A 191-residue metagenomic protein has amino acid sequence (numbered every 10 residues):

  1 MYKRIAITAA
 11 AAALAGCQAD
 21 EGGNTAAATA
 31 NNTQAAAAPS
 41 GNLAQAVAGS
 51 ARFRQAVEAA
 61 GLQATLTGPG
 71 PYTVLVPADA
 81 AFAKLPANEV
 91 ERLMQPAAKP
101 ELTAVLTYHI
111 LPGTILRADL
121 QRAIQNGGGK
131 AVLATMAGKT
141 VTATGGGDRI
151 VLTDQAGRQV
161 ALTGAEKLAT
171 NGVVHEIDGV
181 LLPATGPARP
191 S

Functional and structural regions predicted by a protein language model:
Y2-I7, C17-S191: Mature, structured domains of secreted/extracytosolic soluble proteins
